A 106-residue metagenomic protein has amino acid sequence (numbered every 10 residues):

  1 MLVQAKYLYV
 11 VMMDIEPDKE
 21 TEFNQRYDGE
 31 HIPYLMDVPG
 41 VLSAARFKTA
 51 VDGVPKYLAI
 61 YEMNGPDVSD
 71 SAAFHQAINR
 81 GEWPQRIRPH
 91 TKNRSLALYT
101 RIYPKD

Functional and structural regions predicted by a protein language model:
M1-D106: Macromolecular interaction modules
